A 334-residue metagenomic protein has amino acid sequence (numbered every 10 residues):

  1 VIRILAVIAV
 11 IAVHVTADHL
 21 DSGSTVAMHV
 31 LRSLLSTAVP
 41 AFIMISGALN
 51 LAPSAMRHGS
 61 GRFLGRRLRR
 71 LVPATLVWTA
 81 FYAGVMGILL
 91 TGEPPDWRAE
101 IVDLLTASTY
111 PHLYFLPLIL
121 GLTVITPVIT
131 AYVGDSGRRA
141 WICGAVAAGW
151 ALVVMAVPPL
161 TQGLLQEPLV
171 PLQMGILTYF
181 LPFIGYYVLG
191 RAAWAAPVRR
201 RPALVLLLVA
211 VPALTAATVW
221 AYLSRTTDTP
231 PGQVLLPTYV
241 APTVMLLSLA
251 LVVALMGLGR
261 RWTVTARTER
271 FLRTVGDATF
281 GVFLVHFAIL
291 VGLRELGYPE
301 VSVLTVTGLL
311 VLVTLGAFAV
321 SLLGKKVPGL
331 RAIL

Functional and structural regions predicted by a protein language model:
V1-P53, L71-T79, T109, L181: Functionally critical transmembrane alpha-helices in membrane proteins and complexes, commonly lining
I8-V15, V146-P159, A210-S224, A288: Aromatic-anchored segments of alpha-helical transmembrane domains
S33-A41, P53-P111, P117, L122 (+1 more regions): Transmembrane alpha-helical segments and their boundary/interface "anchor" motifs in multi-pass integral membrane
L34-I45, S108-T109, L113-V124, L177-V188 (+4 more regions): Membrane-embedded alpha-helical segments of multi-pass membrane proteins, especially the transmembrane helices
A55-G65, I129-A140, A193-V205, R260-R270 (+2 more regions): Membrane-interface helix-boundary motifs at transmembrane edges
M86-L90, R98-L164, Q173-A195: Hydrophobic alpha-helical segments with transmembrane-like composition
R199-T268: Alpha-helical transmembrane segments and terminal signal-anchor/GPI-anchor hydrophobic tails, characterized by long
G259-L272, F287-L334: C-terminal "closing" transmembrane helix and its immediate cytosolic amphipathic cap in multi-pass membrane proteins
